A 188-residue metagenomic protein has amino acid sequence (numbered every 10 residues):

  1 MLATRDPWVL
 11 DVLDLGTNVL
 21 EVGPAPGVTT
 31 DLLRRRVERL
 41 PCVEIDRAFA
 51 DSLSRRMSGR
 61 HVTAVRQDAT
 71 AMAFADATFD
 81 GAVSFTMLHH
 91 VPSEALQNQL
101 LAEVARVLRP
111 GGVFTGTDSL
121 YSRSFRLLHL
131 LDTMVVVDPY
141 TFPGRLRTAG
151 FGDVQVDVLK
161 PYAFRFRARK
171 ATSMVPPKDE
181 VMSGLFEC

Functional and structural regions predicted by a protein language model:
M1-T17: Conserved alpha-helix/loop element of class I SAM-dependent methyltransferases that forms part of the SAM/SAH-binding
N18, G111-V113: Short glycine-centered segments of the SAM/dcSAM-binding site in methyltransferase folds
L20, A25-A71: Class I SAM-dependent methyltransferase SAM/SAH-binding core
E44-R47, L96, S119: Short beta->alpha hinge that forms the Motif I/post-I loop of the SAM-binding pocket
T70-A82: A short acidic, Gly/Pro-enriched loop at the edge of an enzyme's catalytic core that lines a small-molecule cofactor
G81-A95: A short SAM/SAH-binding and catalytic strip from SAM-dependent methyltransferases
N98-P110: A short glycine-rich, Lys/Arg-flanked "PGG" loop and its adjoining helix->strand segment in the class I
V113-R167: C-terminal alpha-helical "lid/dimerization" subdomain adjacent to the S-adenosyl-L-methionine
